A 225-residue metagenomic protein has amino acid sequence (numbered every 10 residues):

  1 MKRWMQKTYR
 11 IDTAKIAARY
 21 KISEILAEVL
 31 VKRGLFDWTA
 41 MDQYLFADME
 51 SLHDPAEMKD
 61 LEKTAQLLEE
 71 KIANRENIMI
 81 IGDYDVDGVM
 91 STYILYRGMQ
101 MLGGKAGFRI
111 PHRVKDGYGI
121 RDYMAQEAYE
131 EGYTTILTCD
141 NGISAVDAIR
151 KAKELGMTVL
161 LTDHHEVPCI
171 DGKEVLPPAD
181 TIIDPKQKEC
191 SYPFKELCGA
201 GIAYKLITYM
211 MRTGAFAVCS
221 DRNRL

Functional and structural regions predicted by a protein language model:
M1-L225: Replace "Mg2+/Mn2+-dependent" with "divalent metal-dependent
